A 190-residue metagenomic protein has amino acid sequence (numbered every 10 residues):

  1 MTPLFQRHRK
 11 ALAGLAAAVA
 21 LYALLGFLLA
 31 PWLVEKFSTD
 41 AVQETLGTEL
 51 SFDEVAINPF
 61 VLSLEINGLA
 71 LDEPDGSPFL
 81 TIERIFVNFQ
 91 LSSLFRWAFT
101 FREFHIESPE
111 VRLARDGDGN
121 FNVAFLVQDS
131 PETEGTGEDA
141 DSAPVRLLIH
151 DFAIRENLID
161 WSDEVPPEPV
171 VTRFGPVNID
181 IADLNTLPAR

Functional and structural regions predicted by a protein language model:
M1-G47: N-terminal type II signal-anchor transmembrane helix that functions as the membrane-insertion/stop-transfer segment
L50-E54: A short linear hydrophobic-aromatic micro-motif
A56-N120, E138-S162, D180-R190: Flexible beta-edge/linker motif
D72-E73, P167-P169: Short, surface-exposed beta-strand-loop junctions and turns on beta-sheet-rich folds
F79, E168-R173: Replace "Gram-negative outer membrane beta-barrel proteins" with "bacterial and organellar outer membrane beta-barrel
G119-F121, E168-P169: Short, glycine/charged-enriched secondary-structure capping and boundary segments
F125-D141: Intrinsically disordered, low-complexity segments enriched in small/polar residues
P176: Charged, well-structured binding/catalytic surfaces in domain cores that contact anionic ligands
